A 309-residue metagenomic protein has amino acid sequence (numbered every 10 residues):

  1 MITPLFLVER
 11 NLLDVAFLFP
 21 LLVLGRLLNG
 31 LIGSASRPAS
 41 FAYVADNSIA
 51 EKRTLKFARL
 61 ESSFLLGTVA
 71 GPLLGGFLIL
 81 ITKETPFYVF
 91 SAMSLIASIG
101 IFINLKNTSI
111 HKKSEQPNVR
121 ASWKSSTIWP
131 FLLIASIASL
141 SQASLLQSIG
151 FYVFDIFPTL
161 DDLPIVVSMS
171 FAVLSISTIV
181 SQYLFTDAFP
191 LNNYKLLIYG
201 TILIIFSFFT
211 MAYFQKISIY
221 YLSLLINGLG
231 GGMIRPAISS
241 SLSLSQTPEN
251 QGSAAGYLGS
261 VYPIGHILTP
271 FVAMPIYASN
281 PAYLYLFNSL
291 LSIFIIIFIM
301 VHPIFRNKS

Functional and structural regions predicted by a protein language model:
M1-V15, L203-Q215: C-terminal ends and interior cores of transmembrane alpha-helices in multi-pass membrane transporters/permeases
N11-A35, I219-M233: Hydrophobic core of transmembrane alpha-helices in multi-pass small-molecule transporters, especially MFS/SLC-type
G25-F64: Cytoplasmic helix-loop-helix junction between adjacent transmembrane helices in 12-TM secondary transporters
K106-L133: Juxtamembrane intracellular "pre-TM" segments in multi-pass secondary transporters
Q147-V166: Short amphipathic helix-loop junctions that connect adjacent transmembrane helices in Major Facilitator Superfamily/SLC
V180-N193, Y277: Helix-to-loop junctions at the C-terminal end of transmembrane segments in multipass secondary transporters
N193-I238: C-terminal transmembrane helical hairpin of 12-TM major facilitator-type secondary transporters
E249-A278: A late C-terminal transmembrane helix in Major Facilitator Superfamily
